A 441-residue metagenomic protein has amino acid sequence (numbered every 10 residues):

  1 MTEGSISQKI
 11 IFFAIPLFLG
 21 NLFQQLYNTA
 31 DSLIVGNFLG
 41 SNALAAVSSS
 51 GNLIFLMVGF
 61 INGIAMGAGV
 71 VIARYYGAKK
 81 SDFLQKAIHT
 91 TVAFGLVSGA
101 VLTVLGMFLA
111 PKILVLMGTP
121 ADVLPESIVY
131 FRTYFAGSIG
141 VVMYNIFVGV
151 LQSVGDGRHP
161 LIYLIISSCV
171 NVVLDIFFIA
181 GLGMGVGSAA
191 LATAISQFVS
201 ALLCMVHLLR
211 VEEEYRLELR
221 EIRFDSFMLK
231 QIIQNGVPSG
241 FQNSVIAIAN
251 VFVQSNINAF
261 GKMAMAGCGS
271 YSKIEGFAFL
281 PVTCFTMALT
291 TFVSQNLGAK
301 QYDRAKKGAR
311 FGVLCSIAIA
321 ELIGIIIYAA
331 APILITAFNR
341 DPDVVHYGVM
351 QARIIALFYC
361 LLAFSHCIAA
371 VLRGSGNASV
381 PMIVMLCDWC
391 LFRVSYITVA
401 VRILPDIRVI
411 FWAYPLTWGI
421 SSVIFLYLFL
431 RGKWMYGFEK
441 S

Functional and structural regions predicted by a protein language model:
M1-A14, I72-I139, G181-V237, V293-F358 (+1 more regions): Short alpha-helical transmembrane segments in multi-pass integral membrane proteins
E3, S7-L26, A30, L53-F60 (+7 more regions): Residue-level signal for short hydrophobic patches within transmembrane helices of multi-pass membrane transporters
F12-D31, T133, Y144, S167 (+4 more regions): Transmembrane helical elements of multi-pass membrane transporters/channels
L22, L26-A45, L114-A121, F177-M184 (+5 more regions): Helix-terminus/linker motif at the lipid-water interface of multi-pass membrane proteins
S41-N52, S127-F131, A190, K262-F277 (+2 more regions): Small-residue hotspots at the loop-to-helix junctions and early N-terminal turns of transmembrane alpha-helices
L44-V104, V141-P160, Q254, G267-A331 (+2 more regions): Small-residue-rich hydrophobic transmembrane alpha-helices
L56-G59, N171-D175, A201-M205, F277-L280 (+3 more regions): Hydrophobic transmembrane alpha-helices of multi-pass small-molecule transporters
A65, T133-Q152, P160-S168, A189-C204 (+4 more regions): Short runs within selected transmembrane alpha-helices of multi-pass transporters and secretion channels
